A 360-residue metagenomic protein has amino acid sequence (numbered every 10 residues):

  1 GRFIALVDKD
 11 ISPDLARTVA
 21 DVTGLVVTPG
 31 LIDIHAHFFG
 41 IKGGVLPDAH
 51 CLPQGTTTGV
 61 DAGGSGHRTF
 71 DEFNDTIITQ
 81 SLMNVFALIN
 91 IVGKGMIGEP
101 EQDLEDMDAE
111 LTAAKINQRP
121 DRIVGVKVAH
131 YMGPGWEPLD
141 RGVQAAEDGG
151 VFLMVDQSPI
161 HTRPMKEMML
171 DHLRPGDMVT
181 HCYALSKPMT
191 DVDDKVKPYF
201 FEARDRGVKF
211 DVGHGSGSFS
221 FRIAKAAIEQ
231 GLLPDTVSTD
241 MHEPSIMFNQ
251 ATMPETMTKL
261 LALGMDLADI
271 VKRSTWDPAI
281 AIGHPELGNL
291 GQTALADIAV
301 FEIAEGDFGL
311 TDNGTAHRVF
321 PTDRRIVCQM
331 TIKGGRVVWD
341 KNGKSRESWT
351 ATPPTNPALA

Functional and structural regions predicted by a protein language model:
G1, G24, H35, G55 (+8 more regions): Divalent metal-coordination and catalytic microenvironments
G1-T28: Histidine-rich, glycine-flanked metal-binding segment
L25-P47: Di-metal (Zn2+ and/or Mg2+/Mn2+) metal-binding site signature of metallo-dependent hydrolases with the MBL/beta-CASP
T28, N74-L88, A145-G150, A203-D205: Alpha-helix-loop-beta-strand connector modules within alpha/beta enzyme cores
D48-H130: Divalent-metal coordination cores built from histidine and acidic residues
G125-M247: Active-site core of metal-dependent hydrolases
R222-E305: His/Asp/Glu-enriched, well-ordered alpha-helical/loop segment that forms or immediately abuts the divalent-metal
L295-A351: C-terminal cap of metal-dependent C-N hydrolases
